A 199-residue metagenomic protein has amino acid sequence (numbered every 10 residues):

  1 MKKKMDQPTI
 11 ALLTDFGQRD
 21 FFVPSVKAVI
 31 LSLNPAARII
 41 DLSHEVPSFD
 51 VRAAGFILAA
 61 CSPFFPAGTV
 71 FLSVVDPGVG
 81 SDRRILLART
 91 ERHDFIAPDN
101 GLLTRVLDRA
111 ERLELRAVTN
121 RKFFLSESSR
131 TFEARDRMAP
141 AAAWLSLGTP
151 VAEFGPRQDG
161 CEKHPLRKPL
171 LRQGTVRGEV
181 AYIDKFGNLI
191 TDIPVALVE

Functional and structural regions predicted by a protein language model:
K2, Q7-S48: N-terminal glycine-rich anion-binding loop in soluble enzyme alpha/beta folds
K2-D6, P63-A67, V79-G80, L87-T90 (+3 more regions): Solvent-exposed alpha-helices and their adjacent loops that cap or buttress functional pockets in soluble metabolic
P8-T9, L33, I39, D50-F56 (+2 more regions): Active-site histidine-anchored catalytic micro-motif
F16-D20, G78-G80, I183-L189: Short acidic, Gly/Ser-rich segments with clustered Asp/Glu that frequently serve as metal-coordination loops in enzyme
S25-V29, I57-A60, R105, R137-W144: Alpha-helical scaffold segments in soluble metabolic enzymes
V26-L31, R89, V195-V198: Short, solvent-exposed amphipathic alpha-helical segments in soluble enzyme and RNA/protein-processing domains
L33-A36, C61-F65, R109, W144-A152 (+1 more regions): Change "in soluble alpha/beta enzymes" to "in soluble alpha/beta proteins
L125-I193, L197-E199: Anionic-ligand-binding alpha/beta catalytic cores of soluble enzymes and soluble regulatory domains that recognize
